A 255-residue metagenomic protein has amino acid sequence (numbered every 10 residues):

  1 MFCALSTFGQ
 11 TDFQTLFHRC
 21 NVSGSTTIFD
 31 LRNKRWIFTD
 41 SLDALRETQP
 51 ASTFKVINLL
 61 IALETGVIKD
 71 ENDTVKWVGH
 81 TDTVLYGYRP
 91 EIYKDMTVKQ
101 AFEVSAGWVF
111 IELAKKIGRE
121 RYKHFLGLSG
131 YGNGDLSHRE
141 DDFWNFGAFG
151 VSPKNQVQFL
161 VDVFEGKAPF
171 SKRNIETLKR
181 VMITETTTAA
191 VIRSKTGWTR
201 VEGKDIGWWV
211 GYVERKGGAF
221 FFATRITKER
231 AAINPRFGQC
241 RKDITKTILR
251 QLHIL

Functional and structural regions predicted by a protein language model:
T7-A44: Beta-lactamase-like hydrolase cores
T11-L16, C20, K115-E120, F164-V191 (+1 more regions): Structured C-terminal helix/loop/strand segments within mature extracytoplasmic catalytic/sensor domains
T11-Q14, V22, W77, T83 (+1 more regions): Active-site-adjacent helix/loop patches that line small-molecule binding or acyl-intermediate pockets
L31-N33, S41-A44, T65-V67, H80 (+3 more regions): Solvent-exposed coil/turn segments that connect beta secondary-structure elements in extracytoplasmic/periplasmic
T48-D73, A101, F222: Active-site SXXK
L60-I68, K115, Q158-E165, R250: Short glycine/serine- and small hydrophobic-enriched flexible loop segments
E64-T81, F170-I175: Short, well-structured active-site flanking segments
